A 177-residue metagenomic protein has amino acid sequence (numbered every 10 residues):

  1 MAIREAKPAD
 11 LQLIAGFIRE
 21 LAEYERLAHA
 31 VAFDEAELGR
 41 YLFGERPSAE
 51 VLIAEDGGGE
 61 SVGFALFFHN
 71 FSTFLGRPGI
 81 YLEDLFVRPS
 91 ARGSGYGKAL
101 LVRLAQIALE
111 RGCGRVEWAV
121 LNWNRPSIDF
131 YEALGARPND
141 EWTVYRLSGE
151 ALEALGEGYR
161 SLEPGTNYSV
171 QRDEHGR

Functional and structural regions predicted by a protein language model:
A2-G16: A short beta-loop-alpha structural element at the N-terminal edge of CoA-dependent acyl/N-acetyltransferase catalytic
A15-Y41: Conserved GNAT-fold acetyl-CoA-binding loop/helix
R40-I53, Y81: A short helix-loop-beta-strand connector motif used in the catalytic cores of GNAT acetyltransferases and, in some
I53, E60-H69: Conserved beta-strand in the GNAT
F67, Y131-E132: Conserved active-site tyrosine of GNAT-family acetyltransferases
A91, G95-R103: Conserved acetyl-CoA pyrophosphate-binding loop and the N-cap/start of the following alpha-helix in GNAT-like
L109-A119: Conserved GNAT acetyl-CoA-binding A-motif
W118-S127, R146-E150: Conserved beta-strand-loop-alpha-helix junction that forms the acyl-donor binding cleft
